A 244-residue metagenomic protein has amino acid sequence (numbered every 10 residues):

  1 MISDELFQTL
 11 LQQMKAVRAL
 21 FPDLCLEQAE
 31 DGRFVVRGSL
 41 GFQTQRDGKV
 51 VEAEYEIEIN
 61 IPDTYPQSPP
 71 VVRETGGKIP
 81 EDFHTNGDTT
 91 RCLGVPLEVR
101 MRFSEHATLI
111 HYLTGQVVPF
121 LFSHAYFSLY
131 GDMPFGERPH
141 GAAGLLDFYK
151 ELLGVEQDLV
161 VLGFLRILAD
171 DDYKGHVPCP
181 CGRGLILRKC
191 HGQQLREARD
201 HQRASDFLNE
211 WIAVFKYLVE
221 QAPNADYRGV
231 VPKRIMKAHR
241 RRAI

Functional and structural regions predicted by a protein language model:
M1-I2, L97-H106, I110-I244: Acidic/negatively charged segments and metal-coordination signatures
E5, L10-G115, Y126: Compact alpha/beta protein-protein interaction domains typified by the UBC
